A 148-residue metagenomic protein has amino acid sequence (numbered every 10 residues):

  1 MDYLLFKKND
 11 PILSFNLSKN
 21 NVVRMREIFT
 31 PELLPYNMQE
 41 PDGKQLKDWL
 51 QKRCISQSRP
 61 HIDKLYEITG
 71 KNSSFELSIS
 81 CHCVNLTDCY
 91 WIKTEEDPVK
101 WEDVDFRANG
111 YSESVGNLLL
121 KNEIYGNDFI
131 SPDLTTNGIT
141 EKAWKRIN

Functional and structural regions predicted by a protein language model:
M1-N148: Phosphate/dinucleotide-binding and metal-coordinating scaffold of catalytic cores in nucleotide-dependent enzymes
